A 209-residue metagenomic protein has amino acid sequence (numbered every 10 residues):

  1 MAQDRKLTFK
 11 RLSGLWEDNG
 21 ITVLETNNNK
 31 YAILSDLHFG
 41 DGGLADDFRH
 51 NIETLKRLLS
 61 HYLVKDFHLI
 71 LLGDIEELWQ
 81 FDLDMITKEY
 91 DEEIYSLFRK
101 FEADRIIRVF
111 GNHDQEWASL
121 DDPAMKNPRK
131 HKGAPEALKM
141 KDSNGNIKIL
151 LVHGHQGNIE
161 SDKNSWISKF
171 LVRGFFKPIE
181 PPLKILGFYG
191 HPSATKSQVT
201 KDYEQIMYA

Functional and structural regions predicted by a protein language model:
M1-L71, I75-A209: Extended recognition/assembly regions associated with phosphoester-bond processing machinery
